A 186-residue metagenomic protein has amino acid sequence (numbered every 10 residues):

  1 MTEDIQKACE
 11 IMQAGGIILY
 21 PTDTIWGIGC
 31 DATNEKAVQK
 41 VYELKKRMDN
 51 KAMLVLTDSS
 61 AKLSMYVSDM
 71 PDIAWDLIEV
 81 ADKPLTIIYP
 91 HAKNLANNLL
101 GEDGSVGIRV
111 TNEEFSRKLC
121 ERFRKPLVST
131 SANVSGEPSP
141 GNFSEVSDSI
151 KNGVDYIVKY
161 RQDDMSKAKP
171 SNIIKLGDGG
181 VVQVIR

Functional and structural regions predicted by a protein language model:
M1-R186: Active-site-adjacent structural elements in enzyme catalytic cores
